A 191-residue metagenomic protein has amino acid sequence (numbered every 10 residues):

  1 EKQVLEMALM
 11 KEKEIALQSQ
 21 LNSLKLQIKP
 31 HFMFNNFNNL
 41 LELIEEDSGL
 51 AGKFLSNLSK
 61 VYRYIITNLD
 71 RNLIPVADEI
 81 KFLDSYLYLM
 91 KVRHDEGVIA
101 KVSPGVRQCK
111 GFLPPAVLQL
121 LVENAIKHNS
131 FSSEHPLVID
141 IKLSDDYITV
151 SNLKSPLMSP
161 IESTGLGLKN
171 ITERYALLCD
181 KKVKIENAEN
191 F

Functional and structural regions predicted by a protein language model:
E1-N190: Two-component histidine phosphotransfer core
